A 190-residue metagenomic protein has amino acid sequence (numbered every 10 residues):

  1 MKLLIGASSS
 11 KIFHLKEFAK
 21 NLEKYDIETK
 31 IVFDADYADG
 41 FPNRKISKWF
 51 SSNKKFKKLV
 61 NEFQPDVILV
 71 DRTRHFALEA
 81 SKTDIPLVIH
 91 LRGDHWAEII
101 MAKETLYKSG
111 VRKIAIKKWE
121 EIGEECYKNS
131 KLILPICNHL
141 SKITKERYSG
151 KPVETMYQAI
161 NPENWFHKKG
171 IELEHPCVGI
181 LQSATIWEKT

Functional and structural regions predicted by a protein language model:
M1-Y37: N-terminal subdomain of nucleotide-sugar transferases
L4-I5, K58-H75, A80: Short N-terminal targeting/anchoring amphipathic segment
H14, N21, N161-N164, E172-T190: Conserved catalytic-core segment of nucleotide-activated headgroup transferases in glycan assembly
V32-L59, Y107-R112: A short, charged, and often flexible helix/loop element on the N-terminal side of the glycosyltransferase catalytic
Y37-P42, I89-E121, E174: Acceptor-binding helix/loop patch of EC 2.4 sugar-transfer enzymes, predominantly nucleotide-sugar-dependent
K54, K58, V111-I133: Membrane-proximal helix-turn-helix segments that form the acceptor-binding/catalytic region of lipid-linked
N129-C137, L181, T185: A short beta-strand/loop micro-motif in the catalytic core of glycosyltransferases that engages the nucleotide-sugar
H139, M156-A159: Carbohydrate-associated surface elements
